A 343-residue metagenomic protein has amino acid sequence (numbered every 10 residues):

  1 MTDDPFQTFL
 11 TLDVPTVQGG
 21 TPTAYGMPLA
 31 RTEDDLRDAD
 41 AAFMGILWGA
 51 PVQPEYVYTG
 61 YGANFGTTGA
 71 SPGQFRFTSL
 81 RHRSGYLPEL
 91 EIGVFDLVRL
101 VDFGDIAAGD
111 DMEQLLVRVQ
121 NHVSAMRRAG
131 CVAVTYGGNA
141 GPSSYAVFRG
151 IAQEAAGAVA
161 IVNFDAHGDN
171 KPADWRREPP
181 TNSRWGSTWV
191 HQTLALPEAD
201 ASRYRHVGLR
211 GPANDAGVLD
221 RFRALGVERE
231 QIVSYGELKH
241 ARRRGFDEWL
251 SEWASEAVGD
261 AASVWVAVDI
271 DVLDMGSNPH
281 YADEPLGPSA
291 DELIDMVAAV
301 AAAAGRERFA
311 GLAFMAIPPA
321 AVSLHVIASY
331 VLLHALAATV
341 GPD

Functional and structural regions predicted by a protein language model:
T2-D343: Conserved alpha-helical scaffold segments that buttress catalytic/binding sites
